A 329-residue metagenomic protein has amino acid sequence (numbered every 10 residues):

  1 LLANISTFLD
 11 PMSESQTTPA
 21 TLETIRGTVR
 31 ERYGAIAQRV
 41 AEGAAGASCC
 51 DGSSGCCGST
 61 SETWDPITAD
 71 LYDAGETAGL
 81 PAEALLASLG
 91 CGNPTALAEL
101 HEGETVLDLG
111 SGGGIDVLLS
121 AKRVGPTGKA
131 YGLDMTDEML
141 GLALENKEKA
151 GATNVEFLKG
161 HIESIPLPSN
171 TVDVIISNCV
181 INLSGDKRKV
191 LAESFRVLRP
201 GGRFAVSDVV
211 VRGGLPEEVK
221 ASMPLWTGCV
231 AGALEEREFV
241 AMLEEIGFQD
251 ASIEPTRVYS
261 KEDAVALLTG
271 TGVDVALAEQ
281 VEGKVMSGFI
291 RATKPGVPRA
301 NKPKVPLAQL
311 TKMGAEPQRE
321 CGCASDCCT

Functional and structural regions predicted by a protein language model:
S13-T17, G34-A41, G52, G58 (+1 more regions): C-terminal lobe and adjacent flexible extensions of AdoMet/dcAdoMet transferase-like proteins
R32-E102, L107, N146, G228: Class I SAM-dependent transferase core
T77, C91-N93, H101-S164, K189: Class I SAM-dependent methyltransferase SAM/SAH-binding core
V106, I175-I176: Hydrophobic beta-strand segment of the Class I
V124-G125, L183-G185, L198-P200: Helix-to-beta-strand junctions that scaffold the AdoMet/dcAdoMet cofactor pocket in Class I SAM-dependent enzymes
S164-S169, G185: Short conserved loop adjoining the S-adenosyl-L-methionine
R188-R203: A short glycine-rich, Lys/Arg-flanked "PGG" loop and its adjoining helix->strand segment in the class I
V210-V230: Short, glycine-/aromatic-enriched active-site segment of Class I SAM-dependent methyltransferases
